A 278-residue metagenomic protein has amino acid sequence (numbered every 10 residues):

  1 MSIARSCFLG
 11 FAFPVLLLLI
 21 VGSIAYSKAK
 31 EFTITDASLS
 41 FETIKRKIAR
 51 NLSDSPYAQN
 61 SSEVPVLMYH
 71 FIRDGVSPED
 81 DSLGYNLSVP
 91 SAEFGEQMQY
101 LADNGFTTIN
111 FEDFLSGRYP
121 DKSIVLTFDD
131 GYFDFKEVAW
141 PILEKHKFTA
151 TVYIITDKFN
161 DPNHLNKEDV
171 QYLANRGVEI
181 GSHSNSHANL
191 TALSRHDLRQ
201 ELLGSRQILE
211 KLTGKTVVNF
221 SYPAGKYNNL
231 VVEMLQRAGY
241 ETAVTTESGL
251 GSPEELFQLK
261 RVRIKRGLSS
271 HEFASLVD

Functional and structural regions predicted by a protein language model:
M1-V15: N-terminal Sec-pathway targeting helices
L16-K28: Hydrophobic alpha-helical membrane-insertion segments, chiefly the h-region of N-terminal signal peptides
Y26-L126, F133-D134, A192-D278: C-terminal active-site subregion of NodB/CE4 polysaccharide deacetylases
A102, W140-F148, L165-S182: Acidic (Asp/Glu)-rich catalytic clusters
L126-T127, I180: Residue-level marker for buried hydrophobic side chains located in beta-strands that build the well-ordered beta-sheet
G131-E137, I142: Short acidic, Gly/Ser-rich segments with clustered Asp/Glu that frequently serve as metal-coordination loops in enzyme
Y153, H183, A243-T245: Short beta-strand and adjacent tight-turn residues that come in two discontinuous sequence segments and form the edges
N163-V170, D197-L202: Charged helix-capping and loop-helix junction motifs
